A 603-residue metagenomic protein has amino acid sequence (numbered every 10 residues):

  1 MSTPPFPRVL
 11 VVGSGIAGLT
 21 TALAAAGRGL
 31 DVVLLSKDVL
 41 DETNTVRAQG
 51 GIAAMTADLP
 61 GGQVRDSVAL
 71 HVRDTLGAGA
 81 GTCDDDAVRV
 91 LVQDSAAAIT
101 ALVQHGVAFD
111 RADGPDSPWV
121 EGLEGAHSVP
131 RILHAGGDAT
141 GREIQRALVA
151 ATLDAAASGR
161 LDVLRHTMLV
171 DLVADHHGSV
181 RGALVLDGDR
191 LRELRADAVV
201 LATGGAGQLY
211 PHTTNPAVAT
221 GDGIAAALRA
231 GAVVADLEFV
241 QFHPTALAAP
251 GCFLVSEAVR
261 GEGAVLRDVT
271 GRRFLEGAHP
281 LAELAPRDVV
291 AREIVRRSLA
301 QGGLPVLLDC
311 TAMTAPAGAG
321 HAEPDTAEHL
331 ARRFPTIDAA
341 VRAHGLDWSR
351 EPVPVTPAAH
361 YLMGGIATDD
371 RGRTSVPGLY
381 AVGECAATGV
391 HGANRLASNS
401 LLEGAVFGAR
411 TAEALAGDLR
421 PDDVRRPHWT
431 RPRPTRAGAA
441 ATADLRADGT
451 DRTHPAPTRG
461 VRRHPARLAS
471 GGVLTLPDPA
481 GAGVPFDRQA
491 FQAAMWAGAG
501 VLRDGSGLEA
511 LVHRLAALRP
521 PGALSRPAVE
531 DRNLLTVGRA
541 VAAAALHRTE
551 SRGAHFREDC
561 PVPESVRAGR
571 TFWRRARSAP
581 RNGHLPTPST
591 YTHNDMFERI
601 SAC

Functional and structural regions predicted by a protein language model:
S2-F6, A24, R28, V39-L40 (+14 more regions): Glycine- and aromatic-enriched mobile tails/lids
P5-P7, D189-A198, S375-G378: Core beta-strand elements of the Rossmann-like FAD/NAD(P) dinucleotide-binding domain in flavoenzyme oxidoreductases
R8-L34: N-terminal Rossmann-like FAD-binding beta1-loop-alpha1 element of flavoenzymes
L40, A226, A232-D347, E351-V353 (+1 more regions): An anion/pyrophosphate-binding glycine-rich loop and adjacent beta-alpha core in soluble alpha-beta enzymes
A54-L91: Glycine-rich active-site loop/strand segments that organize a redox cofactor
C83-A96, I132-A150, L164, T213-G221 (+2 more regions): Short beta-strand to alpha-helix junction loop
V103-R190, A202, H243-L247: Conserved redox-cofactor binding core of oxidoreductases
A198-F253, N399-A409: Glycine-rich loop(s) and the adjacent beta-strand/alpha-helix scaffold that form part
